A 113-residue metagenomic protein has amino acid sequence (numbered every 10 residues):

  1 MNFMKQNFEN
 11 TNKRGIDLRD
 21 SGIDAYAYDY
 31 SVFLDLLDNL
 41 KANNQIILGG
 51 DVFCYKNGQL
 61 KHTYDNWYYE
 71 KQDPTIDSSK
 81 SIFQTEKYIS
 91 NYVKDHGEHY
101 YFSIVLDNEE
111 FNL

Functional and structural regions predicted by a protein language model:
M1-Y28: Long, contiguous N-terminal structural blocks used for assembly/anchoring
M4-N7, L36, T85, I89: Generic structural signal of hydrophobic/aromatic residues within well-ordered alpha-helices of folded domains
I16-S21, Y69-T75: A generic short-segment signal for beta-strand/edge and adjacent turn/coil regions
D24-S31, D35, Q72, I76-Q84: Alpha-helix boundary/N-cap detector
S31-D35, N57-Y64, E110-L113: Short, solvent-exposed polar/charged micro-motifs at secondary-structure junctions
L34-L37, A42: N-terminal domain-onset segments
K41-Q72, S78-V93: Acidic, low-complexity, intrinsically disordered interaction modules
K80-L113: Amphipathic alpha-helical binding modules
